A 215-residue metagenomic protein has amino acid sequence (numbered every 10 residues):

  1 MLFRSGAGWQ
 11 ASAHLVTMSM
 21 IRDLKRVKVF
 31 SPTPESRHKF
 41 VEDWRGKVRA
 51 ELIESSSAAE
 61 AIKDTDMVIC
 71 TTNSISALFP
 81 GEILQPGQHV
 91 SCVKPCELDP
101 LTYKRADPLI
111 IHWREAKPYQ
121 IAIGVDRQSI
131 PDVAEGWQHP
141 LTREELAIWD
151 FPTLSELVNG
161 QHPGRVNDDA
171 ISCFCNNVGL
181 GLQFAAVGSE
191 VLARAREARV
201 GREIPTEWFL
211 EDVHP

Functional and structural regions predicted by a protein language model:
M1-L2: Short, small-residue-biased leader/transition segments that mark boundaries at the very start of proteins
S5-G8: Glycine-rich Rossmann-fold phosphate-binding loop(s) that bind the pyrophosphate of adenine dinucleotide cofactors
A11-S12: N-terminal Rossmann-fold NAD(P) dinucleotide-binding loop
T17: Short, surface-exposed loop/turn segments at secondary-structure boundaries that line and modulate
M20-G46: NAD(P)-binding Rossmann-fold cofactor-contacting core
R49-P140: Rossmann-like adenosine-cofactor binding region
Y103-H214: Adenosine-phosphate binding glycine-rich loop
